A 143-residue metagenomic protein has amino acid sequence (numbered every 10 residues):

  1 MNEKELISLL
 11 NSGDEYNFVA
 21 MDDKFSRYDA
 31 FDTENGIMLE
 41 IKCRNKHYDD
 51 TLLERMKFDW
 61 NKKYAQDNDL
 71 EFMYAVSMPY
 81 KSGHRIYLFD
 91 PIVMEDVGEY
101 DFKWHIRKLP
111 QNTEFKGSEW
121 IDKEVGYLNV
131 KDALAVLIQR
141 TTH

Functional and structural regions predicted by a protein language model:
M1-D22, S82-H84: Acidic-basic catalytic patches of nuclease active cores, encompassing PD-(D/E)XK and other metal-cofactor nuclease
D14-E15, T33-I37, N68-L70: Short glycine/proline-enriched coil/turn segments at helix->beta-strand junctions
A20, M38-E40, M73-V76: A structural signal for short, well-ordered beta-strand segments and their strand-loop junctions that often border
S26: Beta-rich catalytic cores
A30-H47: Conserved catalytic cores of phosphodiester-cleaving nucleases, focusing on short active-site segments
Y48-A75: Short, charged, amphipathic alpha-helix that recurs within catalytic cores of restriction-modification and other
A65-V93: Nucleic-acid nuclease catalytic cores
R85-H143: Intrinsically disordered, low-complexity terminal regions enriched in charged/polar residues
